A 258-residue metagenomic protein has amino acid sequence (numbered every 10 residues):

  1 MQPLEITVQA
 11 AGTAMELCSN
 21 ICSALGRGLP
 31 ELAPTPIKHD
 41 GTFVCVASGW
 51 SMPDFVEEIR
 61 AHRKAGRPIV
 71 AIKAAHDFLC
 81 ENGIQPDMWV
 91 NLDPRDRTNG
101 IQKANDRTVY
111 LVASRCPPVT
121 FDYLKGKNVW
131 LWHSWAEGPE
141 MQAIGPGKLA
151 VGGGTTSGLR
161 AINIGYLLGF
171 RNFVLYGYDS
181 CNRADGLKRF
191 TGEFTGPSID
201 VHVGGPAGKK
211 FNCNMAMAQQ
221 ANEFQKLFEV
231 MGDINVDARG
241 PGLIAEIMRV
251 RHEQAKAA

Functional and structural regions predicted by a protein language model:
M1-A258: Metal-ion/cofactor- or nucleotide/acyl-coenzyme-handling active-site neighborhoods
